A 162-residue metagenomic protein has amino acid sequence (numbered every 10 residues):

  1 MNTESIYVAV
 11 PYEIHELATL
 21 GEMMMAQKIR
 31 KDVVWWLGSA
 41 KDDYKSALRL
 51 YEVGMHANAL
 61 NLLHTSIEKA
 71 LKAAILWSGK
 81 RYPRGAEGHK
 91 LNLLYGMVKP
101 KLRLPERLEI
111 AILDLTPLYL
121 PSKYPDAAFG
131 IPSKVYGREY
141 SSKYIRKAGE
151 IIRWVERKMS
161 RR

Functional and structural regions predicted by a protein language model:
N2-R162: Terminal alpha-helical segments
